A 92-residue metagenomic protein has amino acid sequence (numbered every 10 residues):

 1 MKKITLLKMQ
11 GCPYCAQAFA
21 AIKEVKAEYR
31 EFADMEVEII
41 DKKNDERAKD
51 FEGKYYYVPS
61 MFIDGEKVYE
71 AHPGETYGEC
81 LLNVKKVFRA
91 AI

Functional and structural regions predicted by a protein language model:
M1-E28: Local sequence-structure signature of Cys/Sec-based thiol-disulfide redox active-site neighborhoods
I4-L6, V37, M61-I63, F88: Hydrophobic beta-strand residues in large extracellular and virion-surface proteins
F19-I22, E52-Y55, T76-Y77: Short, glycine/charged-enriched secondary-structure capping and boundary segments
A27-R30, R89: A general structural signal for alpha-helical elements within enzymatic catalytic domains
E28, D50-F51: Short, flexible, glycine/charge-rich loop motifs used to bind or transfer phosphoryl groups or to couple energy/partner
E31-R47: Thiol-based oxidoreductase modules, predominantly thioredoxin-like and allied folds used for disulfide exchange
F51-I63: Structural micro-motif
I63-I92: Non-catalytic, surface beta->alpha helical segment in thiol-disulfide oxidoreductase systems
